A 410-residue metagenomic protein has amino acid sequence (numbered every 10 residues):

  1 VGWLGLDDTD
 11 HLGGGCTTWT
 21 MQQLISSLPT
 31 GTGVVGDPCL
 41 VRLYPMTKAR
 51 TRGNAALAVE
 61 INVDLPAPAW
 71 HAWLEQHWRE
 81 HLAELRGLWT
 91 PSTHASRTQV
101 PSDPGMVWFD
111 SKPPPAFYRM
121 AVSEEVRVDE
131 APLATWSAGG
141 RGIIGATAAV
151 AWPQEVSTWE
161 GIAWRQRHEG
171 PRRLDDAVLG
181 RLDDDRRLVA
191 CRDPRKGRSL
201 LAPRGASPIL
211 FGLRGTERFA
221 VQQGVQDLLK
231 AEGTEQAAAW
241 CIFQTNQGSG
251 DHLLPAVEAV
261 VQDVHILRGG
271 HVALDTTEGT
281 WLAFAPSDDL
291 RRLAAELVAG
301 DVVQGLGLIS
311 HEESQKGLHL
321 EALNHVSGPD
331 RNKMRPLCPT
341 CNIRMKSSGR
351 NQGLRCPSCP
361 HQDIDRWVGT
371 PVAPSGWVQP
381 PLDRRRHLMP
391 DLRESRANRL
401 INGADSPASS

Functional and structural regions predicted by a protein language model:
G2-R42: N-terminal ordered "arm"
C39, V368-S410: Long, charge-rich boundary regions
P68-G250: Long, hydrophobic alpha/beta structural blocks
E217-R218, G250-G270, D330, M334-P339: Structural detector for short beta-strands of small beta-barrel domains
H252-D263, A295-S310: OB-fold and OB-like beta-barrel modules that bind single-stranded nucleic acids
E278-E296: Beta-strand/loop nucleic-acid-binding surfaces
S310-L337: OB-fold/S1-family single-stranded nucleic acid-binding modules
C338-C341, C356-C359: Short cysteine-rich clusters marking metal-coordination/redox-active sites
